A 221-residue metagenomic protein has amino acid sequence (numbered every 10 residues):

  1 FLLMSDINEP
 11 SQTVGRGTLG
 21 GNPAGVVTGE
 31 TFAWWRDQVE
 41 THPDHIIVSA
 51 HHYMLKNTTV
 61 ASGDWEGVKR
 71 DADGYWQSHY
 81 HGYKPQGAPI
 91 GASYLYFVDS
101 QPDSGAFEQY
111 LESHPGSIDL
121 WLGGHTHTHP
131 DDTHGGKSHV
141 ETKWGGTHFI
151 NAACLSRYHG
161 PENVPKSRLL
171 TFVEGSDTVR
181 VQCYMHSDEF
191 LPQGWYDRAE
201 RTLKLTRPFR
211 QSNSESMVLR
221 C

Functional and structural regions predicted by a protein language model:
F1-M4, P10-E141: His/acidic metal-ligating clusters that form di-metal
N8-P10, K56-N57, Y158, D188-F190: Flexible, glycine-rich phosphate/dinucleotide-binding loops and adjacent beta-alpha linkers at cofactor/substrate
T128-C221: Binuclear metal-dependent phosphoesterase catalytic core
